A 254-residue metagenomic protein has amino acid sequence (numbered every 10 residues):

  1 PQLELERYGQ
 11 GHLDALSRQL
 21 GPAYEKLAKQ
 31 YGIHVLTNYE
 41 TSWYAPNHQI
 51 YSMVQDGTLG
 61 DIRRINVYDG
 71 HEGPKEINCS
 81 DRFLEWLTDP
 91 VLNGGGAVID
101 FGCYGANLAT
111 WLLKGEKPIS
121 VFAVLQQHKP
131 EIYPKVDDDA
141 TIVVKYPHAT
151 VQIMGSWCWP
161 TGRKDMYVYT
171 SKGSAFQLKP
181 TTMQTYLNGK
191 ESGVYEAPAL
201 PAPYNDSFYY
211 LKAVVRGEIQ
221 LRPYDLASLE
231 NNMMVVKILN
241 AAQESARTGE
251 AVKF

Functional and structural regions predicted by a protein language model:
P1-S42, G57: Beta-strand-loop-alpha-helix segment that lines the small-molecule cofactor/substrate pocket of alpha/beta enzymes
L5, Q30, A213-F254: C-terminal helix-rich "cap/oligomerization" subdomain common to oxidoreductases
Y24, I50, A241-A242: Aromatic/hydrophobic pocket-lining residues that form π-stacking "cages" and hydrophobic walls in ligand
H34, S42-I132, G249: Predominantly a Rossmann-like dinucleotide-binding segment in NAD(P)-dependent oxidoreductases
A45, A202, A227: Residue-level signal for the nucleotide or nucleotide-sugar donor/cofactor binding architecture
G105-Q184, Y209-I219, A241: Contiguous beta-strand/loop segments that form the cofactor/metal-binding neighborhood of enzyme cores
S192-L200, Y224: C-terminal "lid/loop" region of Rossmann-like NAD(P)-dependent oxidoreductases
A197-Y209: Active-site loop of classical SDR/Rossmann-like NAD(P)-dependent oxidoreductases, centered on the catalytic Tyr-X3-Lys
